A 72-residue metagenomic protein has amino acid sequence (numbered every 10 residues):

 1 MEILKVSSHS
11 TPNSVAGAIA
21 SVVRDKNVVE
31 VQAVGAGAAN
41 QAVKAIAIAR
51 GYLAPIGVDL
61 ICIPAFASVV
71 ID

Functional and structural regions predicted by a protein language model:
M1-D72: Terminal helix-to-tail segments of small alpha-helical proteins
